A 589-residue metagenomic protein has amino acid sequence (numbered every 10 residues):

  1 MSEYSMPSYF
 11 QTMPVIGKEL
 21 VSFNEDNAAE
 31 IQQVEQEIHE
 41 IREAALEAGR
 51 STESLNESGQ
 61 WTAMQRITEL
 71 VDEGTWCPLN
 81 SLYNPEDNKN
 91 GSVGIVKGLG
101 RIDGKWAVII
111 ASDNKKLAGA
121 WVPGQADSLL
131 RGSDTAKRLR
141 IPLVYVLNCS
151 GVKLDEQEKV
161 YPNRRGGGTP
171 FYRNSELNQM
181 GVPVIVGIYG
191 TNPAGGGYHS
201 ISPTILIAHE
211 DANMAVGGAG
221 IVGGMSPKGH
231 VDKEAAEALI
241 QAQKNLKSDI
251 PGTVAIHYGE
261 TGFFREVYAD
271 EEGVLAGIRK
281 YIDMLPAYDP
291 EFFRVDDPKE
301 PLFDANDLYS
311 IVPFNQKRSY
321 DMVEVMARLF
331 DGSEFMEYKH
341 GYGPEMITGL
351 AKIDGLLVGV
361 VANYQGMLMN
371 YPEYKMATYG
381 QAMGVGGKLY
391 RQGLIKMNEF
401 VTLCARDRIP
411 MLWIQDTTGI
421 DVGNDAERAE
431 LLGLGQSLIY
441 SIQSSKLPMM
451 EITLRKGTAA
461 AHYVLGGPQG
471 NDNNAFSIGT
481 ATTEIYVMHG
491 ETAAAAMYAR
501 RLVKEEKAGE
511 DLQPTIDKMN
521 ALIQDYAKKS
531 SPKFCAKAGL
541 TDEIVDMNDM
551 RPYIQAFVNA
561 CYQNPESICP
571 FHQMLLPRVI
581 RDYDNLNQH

Functional and structural regions predicted by a protein language model:
S2-H589: Ligand-binding clefts of soluble mixed alpha/beta catalytic domains
